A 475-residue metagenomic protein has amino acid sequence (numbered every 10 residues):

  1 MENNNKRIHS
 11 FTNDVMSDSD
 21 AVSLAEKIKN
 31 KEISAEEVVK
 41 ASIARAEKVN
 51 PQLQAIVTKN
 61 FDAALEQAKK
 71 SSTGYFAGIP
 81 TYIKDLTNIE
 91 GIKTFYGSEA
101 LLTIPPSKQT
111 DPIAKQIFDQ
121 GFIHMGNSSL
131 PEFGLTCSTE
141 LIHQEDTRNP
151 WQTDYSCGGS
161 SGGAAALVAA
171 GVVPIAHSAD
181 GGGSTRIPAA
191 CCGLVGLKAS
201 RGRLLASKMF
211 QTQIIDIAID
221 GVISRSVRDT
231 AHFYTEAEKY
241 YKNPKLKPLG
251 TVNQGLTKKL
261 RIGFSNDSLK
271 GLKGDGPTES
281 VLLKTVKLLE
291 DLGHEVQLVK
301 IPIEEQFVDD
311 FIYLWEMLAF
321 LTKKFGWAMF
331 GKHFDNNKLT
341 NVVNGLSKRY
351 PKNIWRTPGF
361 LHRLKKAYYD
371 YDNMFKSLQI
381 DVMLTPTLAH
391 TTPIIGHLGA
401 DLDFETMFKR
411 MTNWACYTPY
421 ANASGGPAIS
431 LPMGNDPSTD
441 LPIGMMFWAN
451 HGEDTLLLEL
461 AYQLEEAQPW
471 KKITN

Functional and structural regions predicted by a protein language model:
N3-G181, K287-L288, L292, V299 (+1 more regions): Gly/Ser-rich catalytic/binding loops embedded in alpha/beta enzyme cores
N5-N13, F76-L101, L256-S265, E316-D372 (+3 more regions): Short helix-loop capping/hinge segments that flank enzyme active sites or metal/cofactor-binding pockets
K31, G78, K84, D119 (+2 more regions): Glycine-rich, small-residue loops and helix-cap segments that act as flexible hinges at active-site edges
E32-K40, K69, G276-I301, W327-H333 (+1 more regions): Acyltransferase
T94-T103, D275, P393-G399: Glycine/threonine-rich flexible loop motifs
E145, V308-L321: Charged, often glycine-rich, active-site loop that binds/positions anionic groups
R186-C191: Structural signature of FAD isoalloxazine-binding scaffolds in flavoprotein oxidoreductases
K198-T285, Q468-N475: A short helix-breaking turn/cap at a secondary-structure junction
